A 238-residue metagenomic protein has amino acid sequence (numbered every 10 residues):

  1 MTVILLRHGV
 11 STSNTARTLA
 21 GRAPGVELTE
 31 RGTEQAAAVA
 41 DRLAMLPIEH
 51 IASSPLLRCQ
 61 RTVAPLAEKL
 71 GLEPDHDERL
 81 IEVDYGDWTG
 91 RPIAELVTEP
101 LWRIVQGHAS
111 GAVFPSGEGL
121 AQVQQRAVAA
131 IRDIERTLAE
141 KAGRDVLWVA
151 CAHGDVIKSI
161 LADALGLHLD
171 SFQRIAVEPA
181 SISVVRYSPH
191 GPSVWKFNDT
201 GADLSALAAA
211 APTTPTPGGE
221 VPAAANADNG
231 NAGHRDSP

Functional and structural regions predicted by a protein language model:
T2, L6-L72: Active-site-proximal alpha-helix that buttresses catalytic centers in soluble enzyme cores
S11, V156-I157: Short active-site segment of divalent metal-dependent hydrolases/proteases that encodes the spacing between
E27, E68-A129, R186, K196-D199 (+4 more regions): Phosphate-handling substructures
A37-A44, Q124, V128-A139: Generic structural signal for well-ordered alpha-helical scaffold segments
P47-P55, A142-C151: Short glycine-rich phosphate-binding loop at a beta-alpha junction
P65, S159, D163: Active-site signature of alpha/beta-hydrolase-fold catalytic machinery across serine- and Asp/Cys-nucleophile hydrolases
V83-A94, E140-V146, D163-P238: Acidic, low-complexity terminal tails and accessory targeting/binding regions of phosphate-metabolizing enzymes
